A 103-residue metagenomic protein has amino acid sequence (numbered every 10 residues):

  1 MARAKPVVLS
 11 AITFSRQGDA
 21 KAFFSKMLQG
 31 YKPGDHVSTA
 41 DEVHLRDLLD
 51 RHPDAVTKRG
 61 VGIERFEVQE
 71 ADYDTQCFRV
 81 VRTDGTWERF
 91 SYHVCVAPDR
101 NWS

Functional and structural regions predicted by a protein language model:
M1-S103: Intrinsically disordered, low-complexity linkers and terminal regions that flank or interleave Cys/His-based
